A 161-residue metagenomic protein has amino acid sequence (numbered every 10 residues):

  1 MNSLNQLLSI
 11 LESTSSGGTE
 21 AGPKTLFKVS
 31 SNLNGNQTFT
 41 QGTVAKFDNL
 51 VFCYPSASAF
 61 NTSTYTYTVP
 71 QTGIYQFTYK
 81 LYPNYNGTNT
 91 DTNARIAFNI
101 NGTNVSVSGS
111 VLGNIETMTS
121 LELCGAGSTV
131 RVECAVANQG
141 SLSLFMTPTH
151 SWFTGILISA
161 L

Functional and structural regions predicted by a protein language model:
Q6-D91, F98, N104, F145-L161: Terminal (often C-terminal
G73-P83, I115-T119, S128-V136: Extracellular beta-strand-rich recognition modules
A97-A126: Glycine-rich strand-loop-strand elements at beta-sheet edges
A137-S143: Short acidic/polar inter-strand loop motif in beta-rich domains
